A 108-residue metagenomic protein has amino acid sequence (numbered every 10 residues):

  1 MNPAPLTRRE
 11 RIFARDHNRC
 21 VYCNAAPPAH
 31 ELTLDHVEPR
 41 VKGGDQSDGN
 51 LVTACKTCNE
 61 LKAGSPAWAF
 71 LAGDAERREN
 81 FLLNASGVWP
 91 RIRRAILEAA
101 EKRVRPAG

Functional and structural regions predicted by a protein language model:
M1-Y22, E79-V104: Short, charged surface segments at domain edges that flank catalytic/cofactor-binding sites
P3, H30, R40-V41: Short, solvent-exposed loop/turn segments at secondary-structure junctions
C20, K42-L61: Short beta-strand-alpha-helix junction that forms the catalytic/metal-binding core of metal-dependent nuclease domains
A29-H30, L61-G64: Short, non-ligating residues that shape and space the ligands of small metal-coordination modules and catalytic
T33-V37: Histidine-centered catalytic micro-motifs used for acid/base chemistry in nuclease and nucleotide-processing active
A72-R78: Catalytic-site neighborhood detector that most strongly recognizes the C-terminal catalytic loop/helix of tyrosine
P106-G108: Short intrinsically disordered terminal tails
